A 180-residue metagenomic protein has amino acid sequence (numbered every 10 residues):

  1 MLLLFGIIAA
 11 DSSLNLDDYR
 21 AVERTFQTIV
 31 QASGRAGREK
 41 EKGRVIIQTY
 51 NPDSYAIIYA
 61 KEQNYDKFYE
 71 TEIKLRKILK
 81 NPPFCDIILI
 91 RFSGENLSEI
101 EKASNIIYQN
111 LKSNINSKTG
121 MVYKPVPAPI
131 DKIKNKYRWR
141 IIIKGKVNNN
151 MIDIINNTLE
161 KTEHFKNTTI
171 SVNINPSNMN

Functional and structural regions predicted by a protein language model:
M1-V22, Q31-N180: Accessory helical-bundle/CTD segments and flexible terminal tails appended to RecA-like ATPase motors
T28: Glycine-rich S-adenosyl-L-methionine
